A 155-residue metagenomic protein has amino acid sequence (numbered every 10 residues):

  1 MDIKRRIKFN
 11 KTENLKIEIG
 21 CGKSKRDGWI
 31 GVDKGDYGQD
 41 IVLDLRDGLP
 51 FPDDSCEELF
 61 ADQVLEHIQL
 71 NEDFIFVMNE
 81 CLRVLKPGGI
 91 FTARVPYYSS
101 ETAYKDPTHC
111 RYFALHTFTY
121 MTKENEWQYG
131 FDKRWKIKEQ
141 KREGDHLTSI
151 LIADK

Functional and structural regions predicted by a protein language model:
I17-K23: Class I SAM-dependent methyltransferase "Motif I" SAM/SAH-binding loop
K23-D53: Adenosine-cofactor binding site in Rossmann-like domains, unifying the SAM/SAH pocket of S-adenosylmethionine-dependent
F60: A conserved beta-strand element that flanks and buttresses the S-adenosyl-L-methionine
H67: A short His-aromatic
I75-I90: A short glycine-rich, Lys/Arg-flanked "PGG" loop and its adjoining helix->strand segment in the class I
A93-V95: Acidic carboxylate diad motif detector
Y104-K136: Conserved Class I S-adenosyl-L-methionine
I137-K155: Core SAM-dependent methyltransferase catalytic element
